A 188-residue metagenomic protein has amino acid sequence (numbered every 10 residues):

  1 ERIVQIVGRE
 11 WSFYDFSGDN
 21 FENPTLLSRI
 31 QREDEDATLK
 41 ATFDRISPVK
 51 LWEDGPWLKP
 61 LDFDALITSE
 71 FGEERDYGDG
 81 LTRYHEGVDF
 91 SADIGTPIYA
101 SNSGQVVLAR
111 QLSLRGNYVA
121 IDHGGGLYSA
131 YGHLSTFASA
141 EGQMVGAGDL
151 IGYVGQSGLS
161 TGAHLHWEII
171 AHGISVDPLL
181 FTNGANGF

Functional and structural regions predicted by a protein language model:
E1-L66, E70: Non-catalytic extracellular/periplasmic "stalk" and linker regions immediately N-terminal to catalytic or recognition
K59-F188: Catalytic cores of peptidoglycan-degrading enzymes
